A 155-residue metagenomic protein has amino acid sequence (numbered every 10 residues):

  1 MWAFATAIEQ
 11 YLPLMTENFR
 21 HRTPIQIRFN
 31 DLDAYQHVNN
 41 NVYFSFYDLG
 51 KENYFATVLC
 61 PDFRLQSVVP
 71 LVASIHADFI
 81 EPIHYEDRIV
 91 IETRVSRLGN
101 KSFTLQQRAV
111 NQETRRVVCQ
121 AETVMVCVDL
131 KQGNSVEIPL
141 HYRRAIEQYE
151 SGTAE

Functional and structural regions predicted by a protein language model:
F4, I8-N53: Catalytic strand-loop segment that frames the active site of acyl-thioester-processing enzymes
I8, L12-T23, F79, I83-Y85 (+1 more regions): HotDog/MaoC-like acyl-thioester-processing domains
I27, V38, L71-I75, V118 (+1 more regions): Hydrophobic aliphatic residue packing
L32-Y85: N-terminal first-folded block
